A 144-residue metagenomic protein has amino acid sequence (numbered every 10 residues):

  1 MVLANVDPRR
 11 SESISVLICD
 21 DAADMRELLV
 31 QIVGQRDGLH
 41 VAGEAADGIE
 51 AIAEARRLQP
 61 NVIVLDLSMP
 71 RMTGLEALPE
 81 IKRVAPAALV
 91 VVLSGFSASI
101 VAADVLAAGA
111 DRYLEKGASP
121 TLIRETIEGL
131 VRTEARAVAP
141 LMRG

Functional and structural regions predicted by a protein language model:
M1-S15, R124-G144: Non-catalytic signal-transmission and effector/linker regions of two-component phosphorelay proteins
E12-V33: Conserved acidic segment of CheY-like receiver
C19-D20, A45, I63: Conserved sequence signature across two-component system core domains
D47-E50, T73-E76: Acidic catalytic/metal-coordinating carboxylates
L58-V64: Active-site beta3 strand of CheY-like receiver
M69: Receiver (REC) domain active-site loop signature in two-component systems and cognate sites in sensor histidine kinases
E76, S97-L114, A118-T121, E125 (+1 more regions): Alpha4 helix (beta4-alpha4-beta5 surface) of REC/receiver domains from two-component response regulators
